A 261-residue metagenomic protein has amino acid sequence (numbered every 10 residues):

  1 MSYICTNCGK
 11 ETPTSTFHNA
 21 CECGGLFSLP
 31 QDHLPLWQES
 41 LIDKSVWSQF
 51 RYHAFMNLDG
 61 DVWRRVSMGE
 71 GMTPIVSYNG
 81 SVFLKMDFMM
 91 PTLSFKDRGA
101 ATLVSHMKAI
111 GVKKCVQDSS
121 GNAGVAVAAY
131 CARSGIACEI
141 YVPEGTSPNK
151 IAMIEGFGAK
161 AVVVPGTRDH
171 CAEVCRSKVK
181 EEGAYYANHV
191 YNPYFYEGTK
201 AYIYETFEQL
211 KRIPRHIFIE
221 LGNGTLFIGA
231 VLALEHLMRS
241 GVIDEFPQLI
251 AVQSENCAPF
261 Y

Functional and structural regions predicted by a protein language model:
M1-Y261: PLP-dependent amino-acid enzyme catalytic core
